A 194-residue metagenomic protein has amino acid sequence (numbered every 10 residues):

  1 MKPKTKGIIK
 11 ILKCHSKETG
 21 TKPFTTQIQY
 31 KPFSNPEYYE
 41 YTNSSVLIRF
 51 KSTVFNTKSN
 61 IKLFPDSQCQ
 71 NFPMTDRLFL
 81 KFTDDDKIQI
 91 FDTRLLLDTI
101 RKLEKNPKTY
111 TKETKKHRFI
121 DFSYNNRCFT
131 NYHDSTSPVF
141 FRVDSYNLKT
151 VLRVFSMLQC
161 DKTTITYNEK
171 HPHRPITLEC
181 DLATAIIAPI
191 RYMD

Functional and structural regions predicted by a protein language model:
M1-D194: DNA polymerase processivity clamps
